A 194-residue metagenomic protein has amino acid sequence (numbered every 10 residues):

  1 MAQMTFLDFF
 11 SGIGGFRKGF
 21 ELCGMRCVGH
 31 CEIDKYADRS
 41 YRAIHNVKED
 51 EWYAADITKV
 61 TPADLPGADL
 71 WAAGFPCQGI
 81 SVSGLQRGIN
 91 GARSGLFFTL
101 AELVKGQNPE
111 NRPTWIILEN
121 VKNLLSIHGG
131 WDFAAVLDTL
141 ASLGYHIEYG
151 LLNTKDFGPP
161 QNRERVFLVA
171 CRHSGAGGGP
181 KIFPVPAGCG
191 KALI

Functional and structural regions predicted by a protein language model:
M1-A2, L22-C23, N120-K122: A short, structure-level motif marking secondary-structure boundaries and short turns
M1-M4, A176: Intrinsically disordered, low-complexity and often Lys/Arg-enriched segments
M4-K59: SAM cofactor-binding core of SAM-dependent methyltransferases, primarily the Rossmann-like beta-alpha-beta module
L7, D69-A72: N-terminal Rossmann-like NAD(P) cofactor-binding module of classical short-chain dehydrogenase/reductase
A55, A72-A73, L118: Redox-cofactor binding/interface segments in oxidoreductases and associated redox assembly factors
V60-A68, I80-I194: Class I S-adenosyl-L-methionine
P76: Short glycine-/small-residue-rich Rossmann-like dinucleotide-binding loops
